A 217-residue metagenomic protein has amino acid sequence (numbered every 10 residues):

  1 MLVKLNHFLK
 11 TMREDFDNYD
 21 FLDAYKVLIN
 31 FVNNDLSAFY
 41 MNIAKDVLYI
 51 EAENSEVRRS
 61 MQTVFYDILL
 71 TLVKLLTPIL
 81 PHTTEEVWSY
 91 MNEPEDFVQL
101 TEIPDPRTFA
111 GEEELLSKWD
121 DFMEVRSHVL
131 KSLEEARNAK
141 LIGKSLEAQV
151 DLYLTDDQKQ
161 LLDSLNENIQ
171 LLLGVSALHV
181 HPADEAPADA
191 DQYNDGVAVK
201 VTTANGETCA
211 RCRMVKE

Functional and structural regions predicted by a protein language model:
M1-R13, N42-S132, A136-D156, Q160-D163 (+3 more regions): Acidic, turn-prone loop/beta-hairpin segments
F16-D23: Short helix-adjacent coil turns
V32-N33: Hydrophobic residues within the alpha-helices of tandem HEAT/HEAT-like
A204-E207: Flanking scaffold residues of small Cys/His-coordinated metal-binding clusters
C209-C212: Short cysteine-rich clusters marking metal-coordination/redox-active sites
M214-E217: Short functional micro-motifs and their immediate structural scaffolds
